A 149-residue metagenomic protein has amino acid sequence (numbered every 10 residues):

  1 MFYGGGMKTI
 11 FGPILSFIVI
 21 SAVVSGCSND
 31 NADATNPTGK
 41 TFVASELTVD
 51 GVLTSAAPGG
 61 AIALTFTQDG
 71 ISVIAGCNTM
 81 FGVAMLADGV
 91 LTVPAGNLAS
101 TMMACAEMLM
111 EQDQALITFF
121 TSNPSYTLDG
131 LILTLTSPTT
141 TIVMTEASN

Functional and structural regions predicted by a protein language model:
M1-S25: Sec-dependent bacterial lipoprotein signal peptides
P13, V23-N149: Lipid interaction determinants
